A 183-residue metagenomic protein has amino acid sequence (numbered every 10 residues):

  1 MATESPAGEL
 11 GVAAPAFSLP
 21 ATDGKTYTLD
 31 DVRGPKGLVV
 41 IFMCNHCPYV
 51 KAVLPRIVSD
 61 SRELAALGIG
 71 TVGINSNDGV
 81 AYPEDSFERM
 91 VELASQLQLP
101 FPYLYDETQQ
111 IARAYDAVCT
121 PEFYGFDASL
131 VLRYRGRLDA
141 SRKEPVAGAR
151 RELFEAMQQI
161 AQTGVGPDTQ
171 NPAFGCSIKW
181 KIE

Functional and structural regions predicted by a protein language model:
M1-Q170, S177-K181: Chalcogenol-based redox active-site neighborhoods
